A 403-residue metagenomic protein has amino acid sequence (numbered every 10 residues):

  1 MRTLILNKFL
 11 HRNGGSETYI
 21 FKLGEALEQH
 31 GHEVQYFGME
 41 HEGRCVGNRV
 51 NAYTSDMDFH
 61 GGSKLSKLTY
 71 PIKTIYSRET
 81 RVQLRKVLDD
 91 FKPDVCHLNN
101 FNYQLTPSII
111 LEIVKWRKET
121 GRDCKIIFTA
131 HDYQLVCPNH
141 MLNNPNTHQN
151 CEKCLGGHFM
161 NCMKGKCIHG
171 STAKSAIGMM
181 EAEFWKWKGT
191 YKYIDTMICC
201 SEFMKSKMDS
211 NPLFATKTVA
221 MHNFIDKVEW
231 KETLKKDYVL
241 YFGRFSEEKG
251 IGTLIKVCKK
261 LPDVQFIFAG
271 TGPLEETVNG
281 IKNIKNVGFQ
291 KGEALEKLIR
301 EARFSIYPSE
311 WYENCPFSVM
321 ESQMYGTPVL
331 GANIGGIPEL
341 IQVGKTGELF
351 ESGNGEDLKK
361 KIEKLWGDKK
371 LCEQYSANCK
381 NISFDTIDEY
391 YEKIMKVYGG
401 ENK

Functional and structural regions predicted by a protein language model:
N7-N13, E25-F91, G272: N-terminal strand-loop element at the rim of the active site of nucleotide-sugar-dependent glycosyltransferases
K125, L135, E152-E229: Donor nucleotide-sugar binding/catalytic pocket of nucleotide-sugar-dependent glycosyltransferases
I198, K231-K249, I255-K259, I267: Conserved donor-binding/catalytic core segment of Leloir-type glycosyltransferases
E276, E293, P338-E363, K370: Change "using UDP/GDP/dTDP sugars" to "using nucleotide sugars
E276-K297: Nucleotide-activated donor-binding/catalytic signature segment of Leloir-type glycosyltransferases, i.e., the conserved
E296, N314, V319-M324, P338-E339 (+1 more regions): Short alpha-helical segment that forms part of, or immediately flanks, the ligand-binding pocket in carbohydrate-active
R300-N314, T327: Acidic donor-binding loop of glycosyltransferase active sites
T346, D357, K364, L371-D385 (+1 more regions): A short, well-ordered alpha-helix in the C-terminal region of glycosyltransferases
